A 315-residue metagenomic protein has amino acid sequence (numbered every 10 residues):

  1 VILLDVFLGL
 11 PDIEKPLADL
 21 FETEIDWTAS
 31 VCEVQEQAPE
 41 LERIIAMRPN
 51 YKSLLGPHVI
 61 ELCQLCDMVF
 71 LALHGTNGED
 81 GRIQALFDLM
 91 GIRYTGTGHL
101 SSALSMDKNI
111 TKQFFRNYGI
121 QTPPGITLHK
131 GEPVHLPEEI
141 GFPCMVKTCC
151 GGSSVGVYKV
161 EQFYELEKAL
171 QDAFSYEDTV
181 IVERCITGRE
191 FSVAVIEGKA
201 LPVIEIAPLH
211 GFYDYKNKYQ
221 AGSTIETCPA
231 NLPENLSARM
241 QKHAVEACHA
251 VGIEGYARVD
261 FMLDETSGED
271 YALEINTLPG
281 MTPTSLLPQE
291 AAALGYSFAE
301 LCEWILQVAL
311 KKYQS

Functional and structural regions predicted by a protein language model:
V1, R93-Y94, T122, C144 (+1 more regions): Hydrophobic beta-strand scaffold residues
V1-L100, L104-M106, I110, N117 (+2 more regions): ATP-binding N-terminal substructure of ATP-dependent carboxylate-amine bond-forming enzymes
G56-C63, D88, S102-R189, Q241: Active-site nucleotide/adenylate-binding loops and adjacent lid/helix of ATP-dependent enzymes
G75, S154, L209, N276-E290: Glycine-rich phosphate/pyrophosphate-binding beta-alpha loops
E161-K242, E265, E269-Y271: Phosphate-binding site of ATP-dependent enzymes
R184, V193-V195, C248-M281, A291: Conserved metal-phosphate-binding beta-hairpin within the catalytic cores of diverse ATP-dependent phosphoryl-transfer
E205-A257, Q289-S315: Active-site "cap" helix and flanking loop/linker of ATP-utilizing ligase/carboxylase catalytic domains
